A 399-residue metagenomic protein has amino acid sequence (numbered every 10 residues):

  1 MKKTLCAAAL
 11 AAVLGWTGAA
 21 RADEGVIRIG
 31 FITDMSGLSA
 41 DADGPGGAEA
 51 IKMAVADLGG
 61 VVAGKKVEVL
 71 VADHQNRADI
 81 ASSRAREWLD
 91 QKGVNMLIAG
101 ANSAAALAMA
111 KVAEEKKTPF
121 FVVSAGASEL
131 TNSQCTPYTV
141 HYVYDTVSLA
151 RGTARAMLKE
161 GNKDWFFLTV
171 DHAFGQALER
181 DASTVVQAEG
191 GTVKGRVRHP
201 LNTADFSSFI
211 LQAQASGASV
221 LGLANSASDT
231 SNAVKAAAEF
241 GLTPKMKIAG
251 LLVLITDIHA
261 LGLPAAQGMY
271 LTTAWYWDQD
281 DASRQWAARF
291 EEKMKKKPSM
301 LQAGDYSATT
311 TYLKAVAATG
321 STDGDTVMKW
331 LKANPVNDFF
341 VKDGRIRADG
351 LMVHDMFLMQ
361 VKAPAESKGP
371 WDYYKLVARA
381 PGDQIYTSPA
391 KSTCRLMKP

Functional and structural regions predicted by a protein language model:
K3-A8, A22-P399: Extracytosolic ligand-binding ectodomains
A7-G15: Bacterial N-terminal signal peptides
G15-W16, G47: Residues in and immediately flanking transmembrane alpha helices
W16-A22: Sec/Tat signal peptide C-region and signal peptidase I cleavage site
